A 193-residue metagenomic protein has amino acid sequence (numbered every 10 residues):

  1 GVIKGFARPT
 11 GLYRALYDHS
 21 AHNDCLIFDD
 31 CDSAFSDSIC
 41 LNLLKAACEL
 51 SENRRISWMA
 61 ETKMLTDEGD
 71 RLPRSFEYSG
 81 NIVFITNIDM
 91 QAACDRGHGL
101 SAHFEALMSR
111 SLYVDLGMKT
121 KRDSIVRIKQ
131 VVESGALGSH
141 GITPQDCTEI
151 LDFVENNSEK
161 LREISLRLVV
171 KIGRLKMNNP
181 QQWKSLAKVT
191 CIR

Functional and structural regions predicted by a protein language model:
G1-C25, D32-S38: AAA+/P-loop NTPase substrate/partner-engagement loops
A7-P9, D32-A34, I82, N87-A92 (+1 more regions): Conserved nucleotide-binding/hydrolysis micro-motifs of P-loop NTPases
A15, I39-A47, H103-R110, R127-V131: Alpha-helical scaffold elements adjacent to nucleotide-binding pockets in ATP/GTP-utilizing enzyme cores
H22-D24, Y78-N81, A106-L112: Short glycine-/polar-rich loops that comprise or flank the Walker A/P-loop and associated switch/sensor motifs
F35-S38, A92-L100: Short, flexible/disordered intra-domain loops and linkers
S36-N81, N87-M90: Conserved catalytic/switch belt of AAA+ P-loop NTPases
D95-T120: A short helix-turn-beta junction within AAA+ P-loop NTPase domains corresponding to the substrate/partner-engaging
S124-I192: Conserved AAA+ ATPase small/helical "lid" subdomain
